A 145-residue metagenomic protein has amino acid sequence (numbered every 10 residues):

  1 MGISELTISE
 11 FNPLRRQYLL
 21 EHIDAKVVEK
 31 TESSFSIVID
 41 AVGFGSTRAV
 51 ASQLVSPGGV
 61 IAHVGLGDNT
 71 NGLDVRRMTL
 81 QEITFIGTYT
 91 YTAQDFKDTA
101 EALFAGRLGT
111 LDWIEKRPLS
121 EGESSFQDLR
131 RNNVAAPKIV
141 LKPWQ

Functional and structural regions predicted by a protein language model:
M1-E29: Mid-domain Rossmann-like dinucleotide-binding core that forms the NAD(H)/NADP(H) cofactor-binding site
N12-R15, G45, D68: Helix N-cap at the beta1-alpha1 junction of Rossmann-like dinucleotide-binding domains, i.e., the first residues
D24-K30, K116-E121: Short acidic-hydrophobic, aromatic-tinged amphipathic segments that line or gate anion-handling sites
T31-V38: A short acidic, Gly/Pro-enriched loop at the edge of an enzyme's catalytic core that lines a small-molecule cofactor
V38-I39, A62: N-terminal Rossmann-like NAD(P) cofactor-binding module of classical short-chain dehydrogenase/reductase
A49, A93, K97-Q145: C-terminal hydrophobic helical "lid"/dimerization subdomain of Rossmann-like NAD(P)H-dependent oxidoreductases
V55-S56: Helix-to-beta-strand junctions that scaffold the AdoMet/dcAdoMet cofactor pocket in Class I SAM-dependent enzymes
V60, L73-D112: Rossmann-fold dehydrogenase core element
